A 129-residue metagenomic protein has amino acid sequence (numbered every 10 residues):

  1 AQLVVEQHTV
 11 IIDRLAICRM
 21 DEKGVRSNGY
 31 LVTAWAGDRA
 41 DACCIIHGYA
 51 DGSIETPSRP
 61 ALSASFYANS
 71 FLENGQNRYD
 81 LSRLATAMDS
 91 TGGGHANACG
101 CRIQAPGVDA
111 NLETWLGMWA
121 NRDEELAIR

Functional and structural regions predicted by a protein language model:
A1-I12: Hard-cation-handling environments
A16-R129: Glycine-rich, acidic loop segments that terminate in or are immediately followed by a histidine
